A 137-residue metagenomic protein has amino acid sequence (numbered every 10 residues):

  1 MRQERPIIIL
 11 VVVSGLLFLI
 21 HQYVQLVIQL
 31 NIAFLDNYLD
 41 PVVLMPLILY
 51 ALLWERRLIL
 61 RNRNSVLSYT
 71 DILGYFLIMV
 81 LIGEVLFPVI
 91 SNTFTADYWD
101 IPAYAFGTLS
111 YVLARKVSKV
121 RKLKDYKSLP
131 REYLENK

Functional and structural regions predicted by a protein language model:
M1-K137: Bulky hydrophobic segments
